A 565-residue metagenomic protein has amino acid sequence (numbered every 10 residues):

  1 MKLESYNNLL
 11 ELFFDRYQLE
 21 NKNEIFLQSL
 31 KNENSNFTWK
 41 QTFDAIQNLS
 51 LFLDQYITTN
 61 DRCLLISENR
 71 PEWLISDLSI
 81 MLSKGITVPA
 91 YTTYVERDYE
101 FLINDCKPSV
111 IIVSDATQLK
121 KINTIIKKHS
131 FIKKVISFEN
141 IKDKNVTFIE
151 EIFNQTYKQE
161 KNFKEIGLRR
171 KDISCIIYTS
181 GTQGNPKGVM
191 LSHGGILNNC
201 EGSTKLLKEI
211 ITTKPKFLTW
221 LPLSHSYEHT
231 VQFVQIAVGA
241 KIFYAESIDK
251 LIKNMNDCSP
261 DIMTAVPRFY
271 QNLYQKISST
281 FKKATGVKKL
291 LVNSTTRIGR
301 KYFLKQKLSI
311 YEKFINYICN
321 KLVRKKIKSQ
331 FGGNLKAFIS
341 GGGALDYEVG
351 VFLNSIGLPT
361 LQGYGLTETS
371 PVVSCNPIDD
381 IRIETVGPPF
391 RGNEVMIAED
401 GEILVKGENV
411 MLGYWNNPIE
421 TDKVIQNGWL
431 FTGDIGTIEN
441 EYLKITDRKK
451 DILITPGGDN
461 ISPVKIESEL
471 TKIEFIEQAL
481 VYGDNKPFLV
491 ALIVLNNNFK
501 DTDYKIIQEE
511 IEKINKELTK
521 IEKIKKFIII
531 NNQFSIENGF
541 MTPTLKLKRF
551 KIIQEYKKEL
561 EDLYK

Functional and structural regions predicted by a protein language model:
N23, Y157-Y178, N185, I210-K216: Conserved pre-ATP/AMP-binding loop-to-beta segment of ANL
F26-I57, D61-L74, L78, V95-E100 (+2 more regions): Conserved AMP-binding/adenylate-forming core of the ANL superfamily
N36-K40, S174-C200: Conserved AMP-binding A3 loop
L82-E151, N497: Structural core segment of the AMP-binding/adenylate-forming
I111-V113, I397, G407, L412-G413 (+3 more regions): AMP-binding/adenylate-forming catalytic core of the ANL superfamily
L119-R170, I277-R324: ANL superfamily adenylate-forming
L197-K216, L223-R324, N334: Conserved AMP-binding/adenylation subdomain of ANL enzymes
M263, F303, C319-L443, K449-I452 (+2 more regions): Conserved AMP-binding/adenylate-forming
